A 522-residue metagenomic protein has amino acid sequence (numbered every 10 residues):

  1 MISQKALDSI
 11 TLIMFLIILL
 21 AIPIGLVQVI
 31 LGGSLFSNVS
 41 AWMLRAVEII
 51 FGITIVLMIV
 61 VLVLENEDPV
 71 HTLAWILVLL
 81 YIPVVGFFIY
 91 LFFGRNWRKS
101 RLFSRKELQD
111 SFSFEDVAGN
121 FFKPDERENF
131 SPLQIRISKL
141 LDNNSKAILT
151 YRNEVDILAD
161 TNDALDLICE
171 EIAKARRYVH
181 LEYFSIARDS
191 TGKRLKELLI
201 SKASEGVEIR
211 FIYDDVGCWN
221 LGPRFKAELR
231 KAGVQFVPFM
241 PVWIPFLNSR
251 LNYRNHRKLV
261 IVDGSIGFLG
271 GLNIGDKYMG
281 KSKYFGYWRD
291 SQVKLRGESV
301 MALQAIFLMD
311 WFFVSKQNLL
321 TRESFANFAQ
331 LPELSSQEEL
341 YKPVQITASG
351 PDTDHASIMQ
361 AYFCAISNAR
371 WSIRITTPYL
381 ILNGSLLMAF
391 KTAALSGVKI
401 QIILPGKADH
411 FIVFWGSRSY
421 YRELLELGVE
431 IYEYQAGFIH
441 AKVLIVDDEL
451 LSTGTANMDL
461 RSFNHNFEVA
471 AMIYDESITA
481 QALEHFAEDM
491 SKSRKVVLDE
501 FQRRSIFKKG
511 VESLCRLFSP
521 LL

Functional and structural regions predicted by a protein language model:
M1-Q360, C364, N368, T392 (+5 more regions): N-terminal localization/anchoring segments of enzymes in phospholipid and broader phosphate metabolism
A232, K399, I403-H410, G416-R418 (+1 more regions): Cytochrome P450 I-helix active-site segment
S291, T376-T377: A short, conserved beta-strand element enriched in hydrophobic/aromatic residues
A369-W371, Y379-Q401, P405, H410: Helical hairpin unit composed of two closely spaced alpha helices linked by a short loop
S385-L387, F414-G416, V446, N464: Histidine/acidic-residue-rich catalytic or RNA/ligand-binding cores of hydrolases and nuclease-related proteins
I431-Q435: Active-site donor-binding acidic/aromatic loop of nucleotide-activated sugar and phosphosugar transferases involved
K442: Catalytic-core elements of nucleic-acid end-processing and repair enzymes
